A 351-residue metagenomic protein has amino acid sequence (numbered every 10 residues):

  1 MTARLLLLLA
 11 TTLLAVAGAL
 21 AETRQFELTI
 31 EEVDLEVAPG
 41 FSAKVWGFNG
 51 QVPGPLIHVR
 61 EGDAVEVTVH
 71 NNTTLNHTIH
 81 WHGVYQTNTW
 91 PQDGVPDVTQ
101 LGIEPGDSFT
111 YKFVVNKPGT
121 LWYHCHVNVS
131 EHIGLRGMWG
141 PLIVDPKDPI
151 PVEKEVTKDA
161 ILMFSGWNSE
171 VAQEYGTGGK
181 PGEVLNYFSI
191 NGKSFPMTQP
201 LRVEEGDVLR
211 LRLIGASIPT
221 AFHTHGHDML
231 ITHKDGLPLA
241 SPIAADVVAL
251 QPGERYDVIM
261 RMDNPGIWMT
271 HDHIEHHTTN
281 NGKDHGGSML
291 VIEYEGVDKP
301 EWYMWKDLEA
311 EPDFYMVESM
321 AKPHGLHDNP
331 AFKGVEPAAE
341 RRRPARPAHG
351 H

Functional and structural regions predicted by a protein language model:
M1-L5: Positively charged n-region of N-terminal signal peptides that target proteins for export
L6-V16: Bacterial N-terminal signal peptides
E22-E27, H132-S169, Q251, R261-H351: Extended terminal and domain-junction accessory segments
T23-V144, P219-A249, W268-I292: Histidine- and aromatic-enriched segments that form or immediately flank copper-ligand environments
L35-E61, K180-V208: N-terminal edge beta-strand
F113-V115, L201-R202, M260-M262: Exposed beta-sheet edge/beta-hairpin loop segments within beta-rich domains
K158-V203, E318-P330: Acidic-aromatic/histidine active-site loop/patch
L209, L213-F222: Long, repeat-rich segments with strong aromatic
